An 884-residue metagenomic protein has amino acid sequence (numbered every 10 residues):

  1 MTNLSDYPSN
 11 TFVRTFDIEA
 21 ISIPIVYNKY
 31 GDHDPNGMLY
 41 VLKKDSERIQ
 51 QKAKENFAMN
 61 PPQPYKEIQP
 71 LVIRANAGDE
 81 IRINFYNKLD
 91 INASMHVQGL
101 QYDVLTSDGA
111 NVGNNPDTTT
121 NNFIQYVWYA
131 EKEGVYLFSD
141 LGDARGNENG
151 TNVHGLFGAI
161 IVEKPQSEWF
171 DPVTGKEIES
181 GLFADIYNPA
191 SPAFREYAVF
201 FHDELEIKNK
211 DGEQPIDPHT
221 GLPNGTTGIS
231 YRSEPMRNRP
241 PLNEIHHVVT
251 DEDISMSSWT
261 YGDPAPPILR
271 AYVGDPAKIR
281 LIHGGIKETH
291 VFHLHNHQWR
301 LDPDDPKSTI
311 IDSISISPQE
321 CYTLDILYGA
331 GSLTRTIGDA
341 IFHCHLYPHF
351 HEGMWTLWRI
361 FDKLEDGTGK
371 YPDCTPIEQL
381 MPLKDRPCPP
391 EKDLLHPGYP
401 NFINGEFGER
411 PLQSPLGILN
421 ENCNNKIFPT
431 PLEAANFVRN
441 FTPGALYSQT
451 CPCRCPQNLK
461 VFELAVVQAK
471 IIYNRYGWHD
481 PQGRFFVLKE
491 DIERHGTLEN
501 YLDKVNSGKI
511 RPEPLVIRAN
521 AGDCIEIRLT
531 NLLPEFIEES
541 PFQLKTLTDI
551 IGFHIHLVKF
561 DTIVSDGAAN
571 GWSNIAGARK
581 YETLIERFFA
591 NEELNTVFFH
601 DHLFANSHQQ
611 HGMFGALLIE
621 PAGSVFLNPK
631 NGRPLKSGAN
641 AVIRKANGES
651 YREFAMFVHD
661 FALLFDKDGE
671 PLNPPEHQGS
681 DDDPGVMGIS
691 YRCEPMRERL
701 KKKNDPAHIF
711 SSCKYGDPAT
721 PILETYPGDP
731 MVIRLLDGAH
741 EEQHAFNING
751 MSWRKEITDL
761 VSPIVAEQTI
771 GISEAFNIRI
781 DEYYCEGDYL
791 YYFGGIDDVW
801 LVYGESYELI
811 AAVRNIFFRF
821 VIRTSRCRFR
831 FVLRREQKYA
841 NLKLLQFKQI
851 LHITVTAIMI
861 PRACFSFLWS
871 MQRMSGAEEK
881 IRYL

Functional and structural regions predicted by a protein language model:
M1-D117, F123, E213-A277, D366-I575 (+6 more regions): N-terminal, post-signal-peptide metal-ligating segments of extracellular/periplasmic oxidoreductases, dominated by
F16-A20, N84, A93-H96, L137-S139 (+17 more regions): Structural recognition of the beta-strand scaffold that forms the well-ordered cores of secreted hydrolase catalytic
I23, Y102, S167, E204-E206 (+12 more regions): Conserved beta-strand elements of beta-rich interaction domains across eukaryotes, especially beta-propellers
N28-G31, N209-E213, F292, D304 (+8 more regions): Short conserved micro-motifs at the rims of enzyme active sites and ligand-binding pockets
P62, E67, G113-N114, R145-A193 (+3 more regions): Surface-exposed, Gly/Pro/Thr- and Asp/Glu-enriched linker/hinge segments that connect structured elements
L89-H96, L100-D171, D312-R410, L532-I537 (+4 more regions): Extracellular/periplasmic metallocenter environments
F170-N209, C374-G417, N631-D666: Compositionally biased low-complexity segments at domain edges in trafficked proteins and select soluble regulators
G285-E288, F292-I311, I316-Q319, P348 (+5 more regions): Active/binding-pocket-proximal capping segment
